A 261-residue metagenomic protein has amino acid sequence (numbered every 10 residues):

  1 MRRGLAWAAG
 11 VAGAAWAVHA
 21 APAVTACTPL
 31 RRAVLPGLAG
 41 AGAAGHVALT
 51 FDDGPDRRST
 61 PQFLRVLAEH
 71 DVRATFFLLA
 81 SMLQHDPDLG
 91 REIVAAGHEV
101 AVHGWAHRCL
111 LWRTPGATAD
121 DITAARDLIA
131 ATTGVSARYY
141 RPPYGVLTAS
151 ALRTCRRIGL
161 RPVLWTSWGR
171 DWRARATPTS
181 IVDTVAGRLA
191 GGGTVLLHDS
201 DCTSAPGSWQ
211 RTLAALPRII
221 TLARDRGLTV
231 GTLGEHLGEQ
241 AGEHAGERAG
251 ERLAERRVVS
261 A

Functional and structural regions predicted by a protein language model:
M1-V24: Hydrophobic alpha-helical topogenic segments used for membrane insertion/localization
P22-L111, A117, D121, L128 (+2 more regions): Active-site beta->alpha N-cap acidic-glycine motif
C27-G42, Q84, P206-A261: C-terminal domain-boundary segment and adjacent tail
D52, L67, F76, V100 (+4 more regions): Divalent metal-coordination and catalytic microenvironments
R108-R113, D171-R173, T203-P206: A short acidic, helix-capping loop that chelates divalent metal ions and anchors anionic groups
P115-G134, A151-T154, R161, V182-V185: Soluble catalytic domains of enzymes that build or remodel membrane lipids, polysaccharides, and related
T118-I122, A176-D183, W209-L216: Charged helix-capping and loop-helix junction motifs
V146, L152-L189, L228-E235: His/Asp/Glu-enriched short active-site or ligand-binding loop at hydrolase and phosphoryl-transfer sites
